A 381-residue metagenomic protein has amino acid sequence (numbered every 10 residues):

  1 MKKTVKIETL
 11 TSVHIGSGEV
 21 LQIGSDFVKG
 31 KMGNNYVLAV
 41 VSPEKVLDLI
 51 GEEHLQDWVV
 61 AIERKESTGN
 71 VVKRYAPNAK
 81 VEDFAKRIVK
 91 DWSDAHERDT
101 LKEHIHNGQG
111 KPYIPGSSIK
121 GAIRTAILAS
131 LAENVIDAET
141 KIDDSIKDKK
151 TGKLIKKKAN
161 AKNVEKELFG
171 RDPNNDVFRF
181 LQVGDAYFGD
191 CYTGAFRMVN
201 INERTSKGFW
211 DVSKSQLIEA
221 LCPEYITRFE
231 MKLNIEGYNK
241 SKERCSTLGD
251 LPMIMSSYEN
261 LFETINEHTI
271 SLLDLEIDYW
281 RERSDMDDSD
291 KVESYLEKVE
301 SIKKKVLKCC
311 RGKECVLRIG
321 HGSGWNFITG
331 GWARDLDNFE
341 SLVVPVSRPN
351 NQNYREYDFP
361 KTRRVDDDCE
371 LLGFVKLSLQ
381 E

Functional and structural regions predicted by a protein language model:
M1-E381: Basic, Gly/Ser/Thr-rich N-terminal segments that form RNA-phosphate-binding interfaces in CRISPR RAMP
